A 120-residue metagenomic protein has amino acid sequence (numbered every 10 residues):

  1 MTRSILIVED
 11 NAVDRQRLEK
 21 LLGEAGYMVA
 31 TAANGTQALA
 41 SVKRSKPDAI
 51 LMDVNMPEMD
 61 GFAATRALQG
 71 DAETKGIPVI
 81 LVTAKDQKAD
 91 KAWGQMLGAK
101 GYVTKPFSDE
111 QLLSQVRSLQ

Functional and structural regions predicted by a protein language model:
E9: Conserved acidic carboxylate
Q16-E24: Charged docking surfaces used in two-component/phosphorelay signaling
G26-A33, S41: Short hydrophobic/Thr-rich beta-strand motif most characteristic of the beta2 strand and flanking loop of CheY-like
S45-L51: Active-site beta3 strand of CheY-like receiver
M56: Receiver (REC) domain active-site loop signature in two-component systems and cognate sites in sensor histidine kinases
